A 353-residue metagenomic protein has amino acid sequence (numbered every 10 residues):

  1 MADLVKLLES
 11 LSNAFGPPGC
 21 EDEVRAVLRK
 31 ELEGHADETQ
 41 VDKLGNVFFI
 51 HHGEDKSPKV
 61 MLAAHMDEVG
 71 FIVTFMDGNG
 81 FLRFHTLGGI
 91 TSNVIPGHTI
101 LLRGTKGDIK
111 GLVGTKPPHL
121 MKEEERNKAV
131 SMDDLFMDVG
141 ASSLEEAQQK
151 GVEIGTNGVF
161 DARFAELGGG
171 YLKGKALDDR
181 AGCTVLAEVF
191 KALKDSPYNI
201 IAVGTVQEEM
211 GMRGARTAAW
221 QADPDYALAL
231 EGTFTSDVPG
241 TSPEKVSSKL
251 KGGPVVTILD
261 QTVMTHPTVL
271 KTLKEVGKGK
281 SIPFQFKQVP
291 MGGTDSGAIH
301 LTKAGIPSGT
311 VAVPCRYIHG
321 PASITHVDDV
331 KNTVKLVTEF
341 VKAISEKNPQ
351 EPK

Functional and structural regions predicted by a protein language model:
M1-K353: N-terminal hydrophobic/helix-forming segments and targeting peptides
